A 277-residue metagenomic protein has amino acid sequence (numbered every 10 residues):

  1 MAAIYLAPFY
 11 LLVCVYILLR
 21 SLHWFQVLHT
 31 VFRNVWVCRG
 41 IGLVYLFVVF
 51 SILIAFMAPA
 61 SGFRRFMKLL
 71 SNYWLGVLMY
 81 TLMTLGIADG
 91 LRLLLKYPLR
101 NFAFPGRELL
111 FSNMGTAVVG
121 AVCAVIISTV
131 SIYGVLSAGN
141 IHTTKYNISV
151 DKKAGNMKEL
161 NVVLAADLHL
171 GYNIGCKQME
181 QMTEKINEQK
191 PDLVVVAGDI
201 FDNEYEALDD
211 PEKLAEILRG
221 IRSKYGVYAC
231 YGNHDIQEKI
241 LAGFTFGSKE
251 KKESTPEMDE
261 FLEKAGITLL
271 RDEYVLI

Functional and structural regions predicted by a protein language model:
M1-G139: Non-catalytic terminal accessory segments
A138-K153: Alpha-helical transmembrane signal-anchor/signal-peptide segments
S149-I277: Soluble catalytic domains of enzymes that build or remodel membrane lipids, polysaccharides, and related
